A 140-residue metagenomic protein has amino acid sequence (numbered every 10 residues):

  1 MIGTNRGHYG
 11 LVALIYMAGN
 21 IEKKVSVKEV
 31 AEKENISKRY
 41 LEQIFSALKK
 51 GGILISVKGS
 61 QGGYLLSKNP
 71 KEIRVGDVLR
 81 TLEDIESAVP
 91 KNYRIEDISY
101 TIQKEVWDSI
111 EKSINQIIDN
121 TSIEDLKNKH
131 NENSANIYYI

Functional and structural regions predicted by a protein language model:
A18-E22, K68-N69: Short helix-capping/hinge SLiMs at alpha-helix to coil transitions
K23-E29: Short acidic, hydrophobic short linear motifs in intrinsically disordered regions
E29-N35: A short alpha-helical element within helix-turn-helix/winged-helix DNA-binding domains across DNA-binding proteins
R39: Key DNA-contact positions within bacterial/archaeal DNA-binding proteins
I53-L66: Beta-hairpin "wing" of winged helix-turn-helix
P70-R94: Conserved segment of winged-helix/HTH DNA-binding domains
R94-I140: C-terminal regulatory/oligomerization modules of transcriptional regulators
